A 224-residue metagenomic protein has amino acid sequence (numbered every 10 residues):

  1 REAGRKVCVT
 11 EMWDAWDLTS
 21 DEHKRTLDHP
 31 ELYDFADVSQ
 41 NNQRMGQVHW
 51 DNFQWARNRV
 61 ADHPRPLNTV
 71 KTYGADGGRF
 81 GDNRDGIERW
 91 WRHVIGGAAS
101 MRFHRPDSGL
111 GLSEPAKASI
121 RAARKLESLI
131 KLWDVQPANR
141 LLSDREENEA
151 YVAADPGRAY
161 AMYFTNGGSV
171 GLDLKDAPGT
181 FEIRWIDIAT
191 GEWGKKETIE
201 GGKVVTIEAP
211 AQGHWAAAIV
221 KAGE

Functional and structural regions predicted by a protein language model:
R1-L110: Extracellular glycoside hydrolase catalytic/binding regions
P64-N68, G74-G77, D82-E197, T206-E224: Aromatic- and carboxylate-lined catalytic core of secreted/periplasmic carbohydrate-active enzymes
